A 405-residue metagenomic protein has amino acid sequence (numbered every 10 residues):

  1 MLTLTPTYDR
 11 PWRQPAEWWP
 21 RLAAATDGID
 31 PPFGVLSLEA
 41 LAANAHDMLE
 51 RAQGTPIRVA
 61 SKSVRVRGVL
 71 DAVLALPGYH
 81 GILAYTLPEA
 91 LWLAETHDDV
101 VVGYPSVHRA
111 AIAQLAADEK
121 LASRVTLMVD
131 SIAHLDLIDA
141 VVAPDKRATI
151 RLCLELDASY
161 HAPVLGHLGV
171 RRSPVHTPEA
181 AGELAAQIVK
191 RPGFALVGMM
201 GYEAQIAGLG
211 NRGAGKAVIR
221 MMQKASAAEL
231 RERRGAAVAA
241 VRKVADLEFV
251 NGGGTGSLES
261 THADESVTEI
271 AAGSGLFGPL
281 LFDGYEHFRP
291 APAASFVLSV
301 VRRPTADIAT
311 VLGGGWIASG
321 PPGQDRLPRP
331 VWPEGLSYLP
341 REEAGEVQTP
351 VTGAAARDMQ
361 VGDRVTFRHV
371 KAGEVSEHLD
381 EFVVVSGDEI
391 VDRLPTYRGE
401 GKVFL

Functional and structural regions predicted by a protein language model:
M1-A117, E400-L405: A charged N-terminal "starter" segment
T26-S37, D99-V102, K120-L127, G166-V175 (+2 more regions): Glycine-rich tight-turn/loop motif centered on a GG-T
P56, L196, K243-F249, M359 (+1 more regions): Flexible, glycine/charged-enriched surface loops at secondary-structure junctions
A60-E203, G208: Active-site-proximal beta-alpha core segment in soluble small-molecule metabolic enzymes
V66-G68, L93, I206-G208, S257-S260 (+3 more regions): Flexible loop/turn segments at secondary-structure boundaries
A158-P279: Active-site loop/helix belt of alpha/beta enzymes
A214-S226, G235, G256-E334: Active-site loop ensemble at the mouth of alpha/beta enzyme cores that anchors a bound cofactor
R303-L405: C-terminal accessory subdomain/extension
